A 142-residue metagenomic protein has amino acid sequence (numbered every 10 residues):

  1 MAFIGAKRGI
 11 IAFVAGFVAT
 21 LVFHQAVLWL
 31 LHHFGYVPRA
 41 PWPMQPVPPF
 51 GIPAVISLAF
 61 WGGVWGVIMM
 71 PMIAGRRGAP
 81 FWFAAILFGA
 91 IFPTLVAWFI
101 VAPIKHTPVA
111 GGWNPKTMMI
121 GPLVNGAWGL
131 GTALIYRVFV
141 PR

Functional and structural regions predicted by a protein language model:
M1-R142: Juxtamembrane/disordered regions of integral membrane proteins
